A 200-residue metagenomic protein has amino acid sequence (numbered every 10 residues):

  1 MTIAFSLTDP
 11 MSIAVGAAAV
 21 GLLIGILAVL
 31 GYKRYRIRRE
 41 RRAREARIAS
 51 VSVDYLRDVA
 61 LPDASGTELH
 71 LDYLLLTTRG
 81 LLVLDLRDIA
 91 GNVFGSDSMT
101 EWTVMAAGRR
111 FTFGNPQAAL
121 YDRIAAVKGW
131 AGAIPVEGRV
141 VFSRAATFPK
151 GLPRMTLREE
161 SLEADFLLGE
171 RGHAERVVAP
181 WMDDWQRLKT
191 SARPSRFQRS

Functional and structural regions predicted by a protein language model:
M1-L69, L75-L81, A90, A106-S200: Surface-exposed interaction regions that form or flank ligand-binding interfaces
T67, G95-S96: Short, glycine/acidic-enriched capping/hinge loops at junctions between secondary-structure elements
V83-N92, M99: Active-site ExK catalytic segment of metal-dependent nucleases
S98-A106: Short, basic/glycine-rich phosphate-binding loops at helix/coil junctions that contact nucleotide phosphates
